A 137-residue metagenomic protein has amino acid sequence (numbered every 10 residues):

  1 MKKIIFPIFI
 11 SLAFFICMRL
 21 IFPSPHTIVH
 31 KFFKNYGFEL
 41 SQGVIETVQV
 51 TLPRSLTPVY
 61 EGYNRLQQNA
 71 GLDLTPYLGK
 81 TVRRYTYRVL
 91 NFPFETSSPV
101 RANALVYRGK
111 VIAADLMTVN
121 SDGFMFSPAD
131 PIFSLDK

Functional and structural regions predicted by a protein language model:
M1-K2: N-terminal hydrophobic targeting signals that begin at the initiator methionine
I5-I21: Hydrophobic membrane-insertion alpha-helices, especially the h-region of bacterial N-terminal signal peptides
S24-E39: Alpha-helical transmembrane signal-anchor/signal-peptide segments
P25, V50-P53, D136: Soluble, non-membrane globular domain cores that form compact, hydrophobic packing and curved binding surfaces
E39-S97: Mature extracytoplasmic domains of secretory-pathway proteins
L78-K137: Extracytoplasmic electrostatic interaction patches
